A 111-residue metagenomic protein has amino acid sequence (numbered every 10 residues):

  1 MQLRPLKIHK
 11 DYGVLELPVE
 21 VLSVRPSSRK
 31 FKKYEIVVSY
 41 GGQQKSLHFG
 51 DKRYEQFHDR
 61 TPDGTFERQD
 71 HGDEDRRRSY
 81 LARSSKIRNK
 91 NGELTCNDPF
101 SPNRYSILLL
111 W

Functional and structural regions predicted by a protein language model:
M1-W111: Arg/Lys-rich, low-complexity, intrinsically disordered basic segments
